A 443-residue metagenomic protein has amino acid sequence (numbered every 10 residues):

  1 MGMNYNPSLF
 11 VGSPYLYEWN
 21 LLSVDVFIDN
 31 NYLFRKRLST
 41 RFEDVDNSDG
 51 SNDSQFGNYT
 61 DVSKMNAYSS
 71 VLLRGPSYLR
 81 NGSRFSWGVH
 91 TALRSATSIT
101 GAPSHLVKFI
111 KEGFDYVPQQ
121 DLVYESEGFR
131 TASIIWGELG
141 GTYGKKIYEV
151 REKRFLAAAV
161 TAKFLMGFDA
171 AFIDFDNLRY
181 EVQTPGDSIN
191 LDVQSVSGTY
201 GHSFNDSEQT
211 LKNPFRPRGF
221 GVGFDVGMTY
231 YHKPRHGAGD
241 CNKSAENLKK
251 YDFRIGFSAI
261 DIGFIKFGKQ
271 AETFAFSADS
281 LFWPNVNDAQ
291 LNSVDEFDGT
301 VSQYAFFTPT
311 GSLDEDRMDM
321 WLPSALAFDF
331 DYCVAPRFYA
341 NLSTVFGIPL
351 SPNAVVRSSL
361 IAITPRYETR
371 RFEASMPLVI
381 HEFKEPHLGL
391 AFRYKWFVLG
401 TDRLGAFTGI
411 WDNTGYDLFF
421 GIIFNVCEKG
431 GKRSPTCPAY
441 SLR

Functional and structural regions predicted by a protein language model:
M1-R443: Subset of outer-membrane beta-barrel
